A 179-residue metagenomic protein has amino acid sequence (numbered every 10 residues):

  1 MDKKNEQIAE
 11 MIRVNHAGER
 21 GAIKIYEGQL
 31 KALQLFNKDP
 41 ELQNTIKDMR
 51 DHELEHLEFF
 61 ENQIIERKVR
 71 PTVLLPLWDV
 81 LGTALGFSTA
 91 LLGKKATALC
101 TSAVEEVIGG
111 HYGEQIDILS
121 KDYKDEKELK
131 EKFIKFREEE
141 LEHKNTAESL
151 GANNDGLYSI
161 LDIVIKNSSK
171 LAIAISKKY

Functional and structural regions predicted by a protein language model:
M1-Y179: Non-heme di-metal
